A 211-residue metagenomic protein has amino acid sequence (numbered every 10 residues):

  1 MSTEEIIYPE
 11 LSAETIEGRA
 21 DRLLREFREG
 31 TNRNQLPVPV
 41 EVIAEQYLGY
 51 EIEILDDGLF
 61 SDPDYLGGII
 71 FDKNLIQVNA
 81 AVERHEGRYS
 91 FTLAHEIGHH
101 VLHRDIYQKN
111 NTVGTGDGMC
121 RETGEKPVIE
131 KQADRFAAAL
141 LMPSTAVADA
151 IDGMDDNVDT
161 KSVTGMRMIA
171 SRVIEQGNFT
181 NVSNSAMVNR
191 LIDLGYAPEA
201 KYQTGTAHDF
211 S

Functional and structural regions predicted by a protein language model:
M1-S211: Active-site hotspot residues in diverse enzymes, especially metal/ion-binding acidic/histidine motifs
